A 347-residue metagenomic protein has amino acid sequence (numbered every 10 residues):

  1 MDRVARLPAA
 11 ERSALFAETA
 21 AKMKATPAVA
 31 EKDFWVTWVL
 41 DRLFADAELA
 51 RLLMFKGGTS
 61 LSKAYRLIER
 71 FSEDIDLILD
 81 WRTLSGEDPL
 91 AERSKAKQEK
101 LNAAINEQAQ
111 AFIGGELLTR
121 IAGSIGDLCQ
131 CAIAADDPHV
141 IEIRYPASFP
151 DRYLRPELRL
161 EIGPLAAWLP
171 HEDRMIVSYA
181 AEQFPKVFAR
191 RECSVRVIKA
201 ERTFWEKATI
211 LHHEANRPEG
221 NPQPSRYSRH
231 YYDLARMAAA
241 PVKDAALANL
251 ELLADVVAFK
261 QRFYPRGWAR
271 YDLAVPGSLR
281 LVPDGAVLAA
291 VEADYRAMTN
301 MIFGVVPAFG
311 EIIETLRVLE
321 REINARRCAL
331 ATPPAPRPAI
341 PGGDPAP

Functional and structural regions predicted by a protein language model:
M1-L53, Y65-E69, W81-P347: Structured mid-to-C-terminal alpha-helical surface segments
F55-T59: Glycine-rich beta-strand-to-loop/alpha-helix junction loops that act as flexible
S62: Betabetaalpha-Me/HNH-type nuclease active-site subdomain
L77: Glycine-rich active-site/cofactor-binding loop and its immediate structural neighborhood
